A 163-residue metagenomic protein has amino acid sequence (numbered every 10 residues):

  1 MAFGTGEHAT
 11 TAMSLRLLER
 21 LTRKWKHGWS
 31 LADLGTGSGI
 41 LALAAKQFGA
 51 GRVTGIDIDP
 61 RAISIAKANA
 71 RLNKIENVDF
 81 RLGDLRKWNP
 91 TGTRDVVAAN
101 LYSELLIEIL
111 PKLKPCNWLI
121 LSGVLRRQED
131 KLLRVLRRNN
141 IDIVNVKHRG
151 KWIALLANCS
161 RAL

Functional and structural regions predicted by a protein language model:
M1, L34, G123-L125: Glycine-rich beta-to-alpha transition loops that act as phosphate-gripper elements at the mouths of alpha/beta enzyme
A2, T54, I120: Conserved short-loop catalytic and cofactor-binding motifs
A2-G4, E104: Active-site beta-alpha loop architecture of Rossmann-like, nucleotide-cofactor-dependent enzymes
T5-R86: Conserved SAM/SAH cofactor-binding pocket of Class I
R20, I58-L163: S-adenosylmethionine
